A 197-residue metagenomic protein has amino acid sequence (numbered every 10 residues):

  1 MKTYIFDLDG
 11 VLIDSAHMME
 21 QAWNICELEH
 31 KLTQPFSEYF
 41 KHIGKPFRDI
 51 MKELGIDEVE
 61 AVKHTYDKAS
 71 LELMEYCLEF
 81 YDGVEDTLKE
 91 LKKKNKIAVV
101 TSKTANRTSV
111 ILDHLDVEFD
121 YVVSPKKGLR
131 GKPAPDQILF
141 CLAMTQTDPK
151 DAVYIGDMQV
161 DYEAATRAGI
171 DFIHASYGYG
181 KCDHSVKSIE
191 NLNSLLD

Functional and structural regions predicted by a protein language model:
M1-K2, S109-D197: Asp-based, Mg2+/Mn2+-dependent phosphohydrolase catalytic module
K2-E85, K93: N-terminal helical cap/lid subdomain that shapes the substrate entry/recognition surface in HAD-like hydrolases
D7, V11, T101, D157: Conserved G/P- and acidic residue-centered "switch" motifs that form tight phosphate/ATP-binding loops in soluble
L12, I97, Y154: Conserved SAM-binding loop
D14, V99-T101, H174: Hydrophobic residues in well-ordered beta-strands that form the structural core
M18, K45-P46, D86, N106-R107 (+2 more regions): Short alpha-helical
N24, L28-H30, I50-L54, C77 (+3 more regions): Substrate-recognition/cap helix-loop segment adjacent to the acidic, metal-dependent catalytic center of Asp-based
E38, V62, T101-K103, V123 (+2 more regions): Short loop/turn and capping residues at structural boundaries
